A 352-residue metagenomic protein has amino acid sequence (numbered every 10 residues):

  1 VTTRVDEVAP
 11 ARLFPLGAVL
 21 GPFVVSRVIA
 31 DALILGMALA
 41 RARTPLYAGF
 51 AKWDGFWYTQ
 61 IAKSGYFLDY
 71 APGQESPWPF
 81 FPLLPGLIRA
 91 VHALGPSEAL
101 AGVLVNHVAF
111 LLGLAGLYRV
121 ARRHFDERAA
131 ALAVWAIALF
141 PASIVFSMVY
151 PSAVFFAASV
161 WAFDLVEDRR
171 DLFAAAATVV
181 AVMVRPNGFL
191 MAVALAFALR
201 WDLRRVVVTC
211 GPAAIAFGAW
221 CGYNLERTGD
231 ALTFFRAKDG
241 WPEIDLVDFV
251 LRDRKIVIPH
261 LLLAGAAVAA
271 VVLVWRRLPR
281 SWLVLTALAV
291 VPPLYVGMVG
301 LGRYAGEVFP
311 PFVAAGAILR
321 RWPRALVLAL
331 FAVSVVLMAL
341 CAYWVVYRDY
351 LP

Functional and structural regions predicted by a protein language model:
S26-P45, G49-A51, G55, A192-A266 (+2 more regions): Membrane-lumen/periplasm interface segments of specific transmembrane helices in polyprenyl phosphate-linked
K52-F67, G73-P96: Short hydrophobic/aromatic helix or loop-helix immediately within or flanking a transmembrane segment in polytopic
E75-W78, P82, G86, L94-L112 (+1 more regions): Loop-to-helix entry region of an early transmembrane alpha helix in multi-pass inner-membrane enzymes
A90, L104-H124, A269-V272: Transmembrane-helix motifs of polytopic, lipid-linked glycan transferases
L100-A101, L117-L139, A157, F173 (+2 more regions): Transmembrane-helix signature of polytopic, membrane-embedded enzymes that assemble or transfer cell-envelope glycans
F125-E127, A162-F173, R200: Membrane-interface transmembrane helices that cradle and orient dolichyl/undecaprenyl
M148-V154, L301: Short acidic/glycine- and proline-prone juxtamembrane loop motifs at membrane-interface regions of multi-pass membrane
P259-R280, A289-V291, F309-A317: Hydrophobic, aromatic-rich transmembrane alpha-helices and their immediate juxtamembrane boundary segments
